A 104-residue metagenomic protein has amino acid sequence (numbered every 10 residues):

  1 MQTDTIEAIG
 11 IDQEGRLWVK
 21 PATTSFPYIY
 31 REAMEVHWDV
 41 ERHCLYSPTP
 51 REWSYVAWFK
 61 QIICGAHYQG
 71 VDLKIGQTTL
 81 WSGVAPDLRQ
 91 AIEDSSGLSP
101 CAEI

Functional and structural regions predicted by a protein language model:
M1-I104: Accessory DNA-engaging acidic/polar modules
